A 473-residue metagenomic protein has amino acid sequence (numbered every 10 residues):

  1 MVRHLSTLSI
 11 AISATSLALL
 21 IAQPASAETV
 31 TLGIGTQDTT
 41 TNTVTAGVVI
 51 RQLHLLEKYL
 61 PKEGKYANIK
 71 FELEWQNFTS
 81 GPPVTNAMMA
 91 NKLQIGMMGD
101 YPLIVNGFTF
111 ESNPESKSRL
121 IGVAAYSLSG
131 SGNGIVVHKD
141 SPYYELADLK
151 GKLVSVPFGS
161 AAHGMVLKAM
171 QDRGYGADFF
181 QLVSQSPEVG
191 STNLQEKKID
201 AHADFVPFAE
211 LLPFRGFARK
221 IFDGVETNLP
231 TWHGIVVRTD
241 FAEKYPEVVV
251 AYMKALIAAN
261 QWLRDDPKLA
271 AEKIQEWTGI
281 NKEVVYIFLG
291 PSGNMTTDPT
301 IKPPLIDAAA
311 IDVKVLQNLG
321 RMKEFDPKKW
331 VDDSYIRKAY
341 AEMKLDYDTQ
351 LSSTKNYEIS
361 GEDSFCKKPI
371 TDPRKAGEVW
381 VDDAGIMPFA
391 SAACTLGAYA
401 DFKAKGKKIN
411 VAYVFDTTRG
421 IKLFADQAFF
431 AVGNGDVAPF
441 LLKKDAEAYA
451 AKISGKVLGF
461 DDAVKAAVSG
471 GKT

Functional and structural regions predicted by a protein language model:
S9-L20: Bacterial N-terminal signal peptides
L20-A27: Sec/Tat signal peptide C-region and signal peptidase I cleavage site
E28-G176, Q181-V183, D200, L229: Short, glycine-/small- and polar/acidic-enriched structural segments that line small-molecule recognition paths
T41, Y245-K323: Secondary-structure end/capping motifs
A67-I69, L153, P157-K168, K254-I287 (+2 more regions): Ligand-binding clefts/hinges and TM-proximal coupling segments of bilobed small-molecule sensing domains
E111, L182-V183, P187-W277, A393 (+1 more regions): Pocket-lining segment of extracytoplasmic ligand-binding domains
L316-I359: Conserved C-terminal helix/tail region of periplasmic/extracytoplasmic solute-binding proteins
D363-C366: Short cysteine-rich clusters marking metal-coordination/redox-active sites
